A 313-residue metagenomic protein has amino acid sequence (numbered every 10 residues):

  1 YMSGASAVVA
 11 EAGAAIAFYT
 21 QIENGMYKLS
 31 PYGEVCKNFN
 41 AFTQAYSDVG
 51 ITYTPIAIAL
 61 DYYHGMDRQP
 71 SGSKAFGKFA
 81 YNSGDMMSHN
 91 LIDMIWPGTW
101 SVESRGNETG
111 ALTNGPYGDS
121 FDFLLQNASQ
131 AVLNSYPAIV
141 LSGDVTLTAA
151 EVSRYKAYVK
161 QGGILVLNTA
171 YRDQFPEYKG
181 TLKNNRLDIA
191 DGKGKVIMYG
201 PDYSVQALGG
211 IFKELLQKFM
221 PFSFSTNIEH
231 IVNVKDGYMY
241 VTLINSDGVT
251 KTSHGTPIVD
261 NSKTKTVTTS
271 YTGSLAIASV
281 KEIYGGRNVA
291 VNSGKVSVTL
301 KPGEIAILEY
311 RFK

Functional and structural regions predicted by a protein language model:
Y1-V102, I197-G209, K218-E229, T252 (+1 more regions): Hydrophobic targeting/anchoring helices
M2, L125, T148-E151: Amphipathic coiled-coil/heptad-repeat helices and related helical stalk/stem segments that mediate oligomerization
A7, A131, K156: Surface-exposed charge patches
I58, V140-L141: Redox-cofactor binding/interface segments in oxidoreductases and associated redox assembly factors
W96-V132: A short, well-structured beta->alpha microelement
N134, S142-K313: A conserved amphipathic helix/loop scaffold that creates a polar/acidic microenvironment used either to coordinate
P137: Conserved acidic residues
